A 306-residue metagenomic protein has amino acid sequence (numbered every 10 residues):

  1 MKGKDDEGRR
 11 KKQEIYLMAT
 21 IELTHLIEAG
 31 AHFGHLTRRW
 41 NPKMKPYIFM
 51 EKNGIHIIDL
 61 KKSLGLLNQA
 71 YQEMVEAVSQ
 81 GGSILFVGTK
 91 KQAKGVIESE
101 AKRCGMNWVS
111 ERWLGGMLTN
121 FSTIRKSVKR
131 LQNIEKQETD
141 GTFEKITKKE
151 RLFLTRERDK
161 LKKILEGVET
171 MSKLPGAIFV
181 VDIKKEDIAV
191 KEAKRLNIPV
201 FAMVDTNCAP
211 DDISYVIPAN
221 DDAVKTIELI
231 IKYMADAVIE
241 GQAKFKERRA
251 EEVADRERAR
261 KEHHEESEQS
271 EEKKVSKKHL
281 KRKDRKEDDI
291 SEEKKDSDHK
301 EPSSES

Functional and structural regions predicted by a protein language model:
M1-T20, E240-S306: Intrinsically disordered, compositionally biased charged tails
Y16-R249: Ribosome large-subunit tunnel/peptidyl-transferase-proximal elements
